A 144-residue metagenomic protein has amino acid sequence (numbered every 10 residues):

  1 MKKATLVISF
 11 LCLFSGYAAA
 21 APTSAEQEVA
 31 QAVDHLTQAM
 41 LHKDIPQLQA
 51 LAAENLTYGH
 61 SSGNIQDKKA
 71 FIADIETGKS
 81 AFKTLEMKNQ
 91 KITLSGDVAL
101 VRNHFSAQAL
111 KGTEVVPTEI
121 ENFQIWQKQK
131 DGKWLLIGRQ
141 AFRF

Functional and structural regions predicted by a protein language model:
M1-A4: Positively charged n-region of N-terminal signal peptides that target proteins for export
V7-G16: Bacterial N-terminal signal peptides
S15-E54: Short, low-complexity N-terminal intrinsically disordered segments enriched in polar/charged residues
L36, Q47-L48, L56, F71 (+2 more regions): Hydrophobic pocket/interface hotspot
A52, S62, E86, K91 (+3 more regions): A mature extracytoplasmic/lumenal domain signature
N55-Q66, G78-A81: A short gly/proline-enriched turn/hairpin at secondary-structure junctions
E76-G112: Surface-exposed, charged secondary-structure patches
E119-F144: Short beta-strand edge/turn micro-motifs at domain boundaries
